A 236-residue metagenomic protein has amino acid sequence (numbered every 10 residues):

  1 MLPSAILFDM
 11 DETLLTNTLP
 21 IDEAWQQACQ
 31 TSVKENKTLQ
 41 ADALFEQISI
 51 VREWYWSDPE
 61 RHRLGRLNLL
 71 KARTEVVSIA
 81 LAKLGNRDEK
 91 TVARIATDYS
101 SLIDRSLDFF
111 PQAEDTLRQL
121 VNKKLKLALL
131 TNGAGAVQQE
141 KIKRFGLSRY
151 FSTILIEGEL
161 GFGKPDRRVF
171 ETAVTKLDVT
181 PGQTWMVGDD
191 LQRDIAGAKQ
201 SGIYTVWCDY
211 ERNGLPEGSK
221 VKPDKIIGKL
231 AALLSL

Functional and structural regions predicted by a protein language model:
M1-I6, T18-L19, E114, R118-V121 (+1 more regions): Asp-based, Mg2+/Mn2+-dependent phosphohydrolase catalytic module
L2-F110: N-terminal helical cap/lid subdomain that shapes the substrate entry/recognition surface in HAD-like hydrolases
